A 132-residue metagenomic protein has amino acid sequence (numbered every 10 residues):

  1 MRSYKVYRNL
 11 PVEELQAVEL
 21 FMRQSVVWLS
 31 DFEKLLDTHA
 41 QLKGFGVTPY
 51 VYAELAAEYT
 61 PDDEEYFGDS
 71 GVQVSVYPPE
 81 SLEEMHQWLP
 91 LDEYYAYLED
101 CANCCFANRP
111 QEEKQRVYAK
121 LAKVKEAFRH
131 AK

Functional and structural regions predicted by a protein language model:
M1, R23, D63, P79-E80 (+2 more regions): Residue-level signal for the start and early helices of compact helical domains
M1-E54: Negatively charged, low-complexity tracts enriched in Asp/Glu with abundant Ser/Thr
L20, E65-Y66, A127: Intrinsic disorder/low-structure terminal segments
E54-R109: Amphipathic protein-protein interaction modules
E93-K132: Amphipathic alpha-helical binding modules
